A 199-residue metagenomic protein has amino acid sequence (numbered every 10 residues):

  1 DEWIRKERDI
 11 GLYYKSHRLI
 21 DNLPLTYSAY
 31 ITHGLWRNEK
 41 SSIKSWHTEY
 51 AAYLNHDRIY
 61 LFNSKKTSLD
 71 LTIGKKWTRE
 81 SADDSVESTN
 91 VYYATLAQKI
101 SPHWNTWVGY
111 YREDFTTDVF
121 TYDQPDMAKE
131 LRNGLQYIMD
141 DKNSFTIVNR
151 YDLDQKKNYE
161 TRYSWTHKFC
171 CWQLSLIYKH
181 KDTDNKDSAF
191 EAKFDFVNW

Functional and structural regions predicted by a protein language model:
D1-W199: Outer-membrane beta-barrel proteins and related beta-barrel translocases across Gram-negative bacteria
